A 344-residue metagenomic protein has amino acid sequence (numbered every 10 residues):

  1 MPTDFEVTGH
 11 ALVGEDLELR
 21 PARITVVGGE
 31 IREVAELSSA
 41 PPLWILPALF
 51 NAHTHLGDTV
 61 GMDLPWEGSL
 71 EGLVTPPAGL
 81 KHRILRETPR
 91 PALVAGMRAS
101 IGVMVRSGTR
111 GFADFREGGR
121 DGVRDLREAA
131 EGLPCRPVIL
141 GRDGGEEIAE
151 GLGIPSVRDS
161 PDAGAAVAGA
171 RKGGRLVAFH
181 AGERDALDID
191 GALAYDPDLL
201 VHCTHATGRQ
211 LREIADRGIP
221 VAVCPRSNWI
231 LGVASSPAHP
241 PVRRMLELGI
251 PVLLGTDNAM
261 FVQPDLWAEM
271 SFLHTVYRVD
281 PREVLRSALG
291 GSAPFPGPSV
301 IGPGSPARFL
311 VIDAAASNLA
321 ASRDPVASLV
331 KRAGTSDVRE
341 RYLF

Functional and structural regions predicted by a protein language model:
P2-T8, G28, E33-P76: Replace "His-x-His-based motif
H10, I24, G29, P42 (+10 more regions): Divalent metal-coordination and catalytic microenvironments
T59-V94, D190-Y195, A215-V221, L273-V279: Active-site gating loops and adjacent loop-to-helix segments of metal-dependent hydrolytic enzymes
I84-A149, I154-P161: Active-site loop-helix segments enriched in His/Asp/Glu that coordinate and activate a nucleophilic water at divalent
M97, P281-A293, I301, S305: Short, well-structured alpha-helical segments that form the helix of a local strand-helix-strand
E146-P240, P251-L253: Active-site core of metal-dependent hydrolases
A178-A181, P225, M245-W267, G304: Short acidic/histidine-rich active-site segments
A288-G290, P303-F344: C-terminal cap of metal-dependent C-N hydrolases
